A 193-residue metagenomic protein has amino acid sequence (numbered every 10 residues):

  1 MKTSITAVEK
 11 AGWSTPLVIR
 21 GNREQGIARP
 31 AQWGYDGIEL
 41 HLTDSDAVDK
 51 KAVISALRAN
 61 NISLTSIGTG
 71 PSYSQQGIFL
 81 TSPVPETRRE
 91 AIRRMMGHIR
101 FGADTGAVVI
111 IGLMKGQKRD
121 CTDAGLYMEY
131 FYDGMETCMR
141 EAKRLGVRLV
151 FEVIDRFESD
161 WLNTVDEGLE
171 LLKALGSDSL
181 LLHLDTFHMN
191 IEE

Functional and structural regions predicted by a protein language model:
M1-G97, A103, K173, S177: N-terminal pre-domain/capping segments
S4-V8, E39-H41, T65-G70, I110-M114 (+2 more regions): A cross-family glycoside hydrolase active-site/sugar-binding cleft signature
S14-I19, L40-A52, K118-D120, R156-L162 (+1 more regions): Acidic-and-aromatic substrate-binding clefts and catalytic sites of carbohydrate-active enzymes
L80-L181, I191: Active-site acidic/histidine proton-transfer and metal-coordination neighborhood in alpha/beta enzyme cores
